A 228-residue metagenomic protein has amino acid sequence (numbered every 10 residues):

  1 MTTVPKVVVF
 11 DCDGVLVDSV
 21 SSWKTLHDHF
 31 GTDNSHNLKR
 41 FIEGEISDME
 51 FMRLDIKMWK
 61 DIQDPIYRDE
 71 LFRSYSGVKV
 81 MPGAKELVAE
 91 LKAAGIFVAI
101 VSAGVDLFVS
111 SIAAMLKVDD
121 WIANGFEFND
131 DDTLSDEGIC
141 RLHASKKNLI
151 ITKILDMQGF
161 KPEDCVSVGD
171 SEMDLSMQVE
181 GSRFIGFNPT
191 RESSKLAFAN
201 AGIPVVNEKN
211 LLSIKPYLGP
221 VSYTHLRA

Functional and structural regions predicted by a protein language model:
M1-M49, K57: Active-site neighborhood of HAD-like aspartate-dependent phosphohydrolases
M52-E86: Metal-dependent phosphoesterase signature
F72-D106: Short, acidic loop-to-helix structural element flanking the phosphoryl-transfer center in phosphate-processing enzymes
S102-A103, V166-P204: Acidic, Mg2+-coordinating phosphoryl-transfer loop and its flanking beta/alpha structural elements, shared across
G104-S135: Substrate-recognition/cap helix-loop segment adjacent to the acidic, metal-dependent catalytic center of Asp-based
V118-G125, F184-P189, V205-N207: Short hydrophobic/aromatic-enriched beta-strand-loop microsegments
K147-M177: Conserved Lys-Pro-Asp/Glu-containing loop-to-beta segment of HAD-superfamily phosphomonoesterases, centered on
T224-A228: Conserved small/polar residues in nucleotide/adenosyl-binding loops
